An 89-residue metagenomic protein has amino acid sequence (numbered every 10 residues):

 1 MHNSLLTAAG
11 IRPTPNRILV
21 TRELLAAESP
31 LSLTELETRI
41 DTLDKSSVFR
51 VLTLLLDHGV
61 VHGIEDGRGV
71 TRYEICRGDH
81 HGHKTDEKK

Functional and structural regions predicted by a protein language model:
M1-T21: Short alpha-helical segments that sit at the start of domains
I11, L25-E28: Short helix-capping/hinge SLiMs at alpha-helix to coil transitions
S29, D41: Flexible coil/turn residues that form the inter-helical turn or adjacent wing/linker of helix-turn-helix
E35-R39: A short acidic, leucine-rich amphipathic alpha-helix
V48-G59: Basic amphipathic alpha-helical segments that dock to polyanions
H58-K89: Non-DNA-binding regulatory cores of transcription-related proteins, predominantly C-terminal effector-binding
